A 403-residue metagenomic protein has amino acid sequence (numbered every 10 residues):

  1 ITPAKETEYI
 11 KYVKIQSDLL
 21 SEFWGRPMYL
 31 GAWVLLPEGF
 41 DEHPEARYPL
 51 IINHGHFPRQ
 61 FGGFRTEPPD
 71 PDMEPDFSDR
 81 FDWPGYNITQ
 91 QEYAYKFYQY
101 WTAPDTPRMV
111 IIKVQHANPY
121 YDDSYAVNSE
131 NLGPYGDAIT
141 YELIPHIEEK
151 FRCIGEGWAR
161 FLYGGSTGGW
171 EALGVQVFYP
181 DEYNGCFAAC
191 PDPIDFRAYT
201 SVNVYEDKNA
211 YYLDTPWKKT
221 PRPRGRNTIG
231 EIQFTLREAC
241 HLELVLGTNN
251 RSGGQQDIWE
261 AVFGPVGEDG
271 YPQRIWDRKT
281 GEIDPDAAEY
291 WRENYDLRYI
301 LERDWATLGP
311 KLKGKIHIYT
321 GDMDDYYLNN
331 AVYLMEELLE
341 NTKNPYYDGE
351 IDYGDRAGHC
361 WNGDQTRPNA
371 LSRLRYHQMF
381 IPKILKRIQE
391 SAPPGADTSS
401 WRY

Functional and structural regions predicted by a protein language model:
I1-Y403: Non-catalytic cap/lid and distal C-terminal segments of serine-dependent acyl enzymes
